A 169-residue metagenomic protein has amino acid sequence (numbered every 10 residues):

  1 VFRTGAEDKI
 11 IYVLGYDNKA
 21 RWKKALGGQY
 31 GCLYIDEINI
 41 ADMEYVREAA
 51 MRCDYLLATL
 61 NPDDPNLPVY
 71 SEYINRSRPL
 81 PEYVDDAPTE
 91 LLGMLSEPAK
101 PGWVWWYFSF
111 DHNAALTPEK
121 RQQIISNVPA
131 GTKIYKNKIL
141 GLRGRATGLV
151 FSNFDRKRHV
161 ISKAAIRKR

Functional and structural regions predicted by a protein language model:
V1-G31, R143: Inter-Walker segment of RecA-like/P-loop motor cores
R21-K23, M43-R47, I161-K163: Catalytic micro-motifs at enzyme active sites that drive phosphoryl/nucleotidyl and oxygen chemistry
G28-Q29, M51-D54, R167-R169: Short, well-ordered loop/turn elements at secondary-structure boundaries
D36-I38: Walker B catalytic acidic pair
I40-S126: ASCE P-loop NTPase helicase motor core
N113-R169: ATPase catalytic-site recognition across NTP-hydrolyzing enzymes
